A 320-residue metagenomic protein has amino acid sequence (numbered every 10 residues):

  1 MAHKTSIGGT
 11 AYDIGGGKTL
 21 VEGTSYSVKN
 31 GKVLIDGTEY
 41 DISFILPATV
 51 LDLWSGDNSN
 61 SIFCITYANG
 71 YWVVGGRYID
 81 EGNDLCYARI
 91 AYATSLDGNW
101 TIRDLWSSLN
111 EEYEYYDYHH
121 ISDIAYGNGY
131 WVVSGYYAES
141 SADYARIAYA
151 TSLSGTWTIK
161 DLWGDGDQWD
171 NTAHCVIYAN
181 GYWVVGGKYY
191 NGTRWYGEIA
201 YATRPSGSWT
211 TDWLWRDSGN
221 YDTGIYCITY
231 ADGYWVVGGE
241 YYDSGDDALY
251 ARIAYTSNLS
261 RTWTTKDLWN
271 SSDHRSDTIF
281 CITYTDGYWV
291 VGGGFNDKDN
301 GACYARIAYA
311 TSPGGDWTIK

Functional and structural regions predicted by a protein language model:
M1-L51: Enriched but not universal
I45-K320: Residue-level hotspots at or immediately adjacent to binding/recognition sites across diverse folds
